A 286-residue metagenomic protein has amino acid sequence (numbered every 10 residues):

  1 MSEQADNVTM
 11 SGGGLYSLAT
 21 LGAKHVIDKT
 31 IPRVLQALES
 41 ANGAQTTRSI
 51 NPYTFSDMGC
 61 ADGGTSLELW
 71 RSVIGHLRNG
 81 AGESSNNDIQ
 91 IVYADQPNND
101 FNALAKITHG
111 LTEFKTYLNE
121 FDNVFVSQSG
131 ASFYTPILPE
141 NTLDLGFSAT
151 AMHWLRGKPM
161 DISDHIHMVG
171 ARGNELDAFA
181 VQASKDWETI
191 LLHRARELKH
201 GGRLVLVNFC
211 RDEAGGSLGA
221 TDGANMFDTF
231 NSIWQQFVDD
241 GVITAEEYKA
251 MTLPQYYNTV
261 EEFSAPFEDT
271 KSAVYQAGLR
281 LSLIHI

Functional and structural regions predicted by a protein language model:
M1-N141, H153-A171, L206-A214: N-terminal charged/capping segments associated with class I S-adenosyl-L-methionine
V26, Q182-D186, Q255-T259: Soluble or luminal CAZymes and related metallo-dependent hydrolases
T30, L69, A183-D186, I190 (+1 more regions): Alpha-helical packing segments of well-folded alpha/beta enzyme cores
F133-G146, L192-R196: Short amphipathic alpha-helices and their capping/turn segments at secondary-structure boundaries
S148-T189, N208-M251: Mobile active-site "lid"/loop adjacent to the S-adenosyl-L-methionine
L198-L204: Short glycine-dipeptide loop
Y256-S272: Short alpha-helix
I284-I286: Conserved small/polar residues in nucleotide/adenosyl-binding loops
